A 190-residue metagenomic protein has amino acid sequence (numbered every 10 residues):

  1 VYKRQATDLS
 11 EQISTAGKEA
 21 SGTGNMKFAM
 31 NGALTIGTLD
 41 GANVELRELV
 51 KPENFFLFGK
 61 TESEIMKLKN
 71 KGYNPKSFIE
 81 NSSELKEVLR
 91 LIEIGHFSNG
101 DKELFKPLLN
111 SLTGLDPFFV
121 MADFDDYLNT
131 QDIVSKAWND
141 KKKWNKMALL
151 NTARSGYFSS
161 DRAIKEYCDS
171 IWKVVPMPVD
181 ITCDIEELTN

Functional and structural regions predicted by a protein language model:
V1-Y2: Short, small-residue-biased leader/transition segments that mark boundaries at the very start of proteins
A6-T7: Short, well-ordered alpha-helix to beta-strand connector turns
S10-N54: A donor-sugar binding/catalytic signature common to diverse glycosyltransferases and related nucleotide-sugar
F55-N190: C-terminal amphipathic helix plus adjacent low-complexity, charged tail appended to glycosyltransferase catalytic
